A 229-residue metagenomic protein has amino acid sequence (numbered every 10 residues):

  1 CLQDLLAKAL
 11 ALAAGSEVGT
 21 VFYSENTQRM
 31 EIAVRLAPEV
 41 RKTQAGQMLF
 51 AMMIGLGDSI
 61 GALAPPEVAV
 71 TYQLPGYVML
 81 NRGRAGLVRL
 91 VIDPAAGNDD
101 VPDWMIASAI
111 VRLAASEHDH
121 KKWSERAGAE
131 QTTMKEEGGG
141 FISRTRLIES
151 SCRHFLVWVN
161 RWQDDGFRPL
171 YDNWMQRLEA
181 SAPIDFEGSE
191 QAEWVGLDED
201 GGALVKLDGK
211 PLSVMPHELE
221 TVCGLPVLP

Functional and structural regions predicted by a protein language model:
C1-E17, P38-P65, G83-G86, V91-P229: Long, positively charged amphipathic alpha-helical accessory segments at protein N-termini or as interdomain linkers
V21-Y23, A69-T71, W194-G196: Short, exposed beta-strand/loop patches in secreted or surface proteins that constitute
F22-K42: Primarily the active-site beta-strand->alpha-helix module of PP2C/PPM metal-dependent phosphatases, and frequently
M30, V78, G202-L204: Hydrophobic residues embedded in beta-strands of well-ordered beta-sheets
L63-Q73: Short, well-structured beta-strand/strand-turn elements
Y72-N81: Beta-rich nucleic-acid/ligand-interaction surfaces
